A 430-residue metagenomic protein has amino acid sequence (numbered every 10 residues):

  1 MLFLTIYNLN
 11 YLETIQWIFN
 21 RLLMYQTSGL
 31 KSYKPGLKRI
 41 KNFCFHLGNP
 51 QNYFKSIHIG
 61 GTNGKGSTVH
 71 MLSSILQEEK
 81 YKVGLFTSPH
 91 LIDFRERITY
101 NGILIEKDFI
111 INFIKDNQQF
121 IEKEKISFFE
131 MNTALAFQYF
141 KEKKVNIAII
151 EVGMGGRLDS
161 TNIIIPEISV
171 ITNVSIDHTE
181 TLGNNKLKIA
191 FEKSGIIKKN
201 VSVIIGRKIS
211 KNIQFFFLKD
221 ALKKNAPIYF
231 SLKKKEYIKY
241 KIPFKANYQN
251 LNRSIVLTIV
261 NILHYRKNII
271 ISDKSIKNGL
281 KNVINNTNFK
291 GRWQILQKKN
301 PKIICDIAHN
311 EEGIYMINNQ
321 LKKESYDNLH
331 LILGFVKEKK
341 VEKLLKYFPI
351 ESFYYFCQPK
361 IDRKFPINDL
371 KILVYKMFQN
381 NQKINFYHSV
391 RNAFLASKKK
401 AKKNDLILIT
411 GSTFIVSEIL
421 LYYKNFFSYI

Functional and structural regions predicted by a protein language model:
M1-G61, T68, S74, E78-E79 (+1 more regions): Short functional linear segments
S28-L37, N42-N52, E78-I164, L182: ATP-dependent carboxylate-amine ligase catalytic core
Y53, E142, I147-V152, S160-V170 (+3 more regions): Nucleotide phosphate-binding/pyrophosphate-handling subdomain across enzymes that bind or process nucleotide phosphates
L72, R157-E167, L420-Y423: Short Gly/Thr/Asp-enriched flexible loops that form oxyanion-binding sites at enzyme active sites
L72-Q77, F140, L263, V374: Hydrophobic alpha-helical packing residues
G156-L158, I165-N225: Conserved catalytic-core segment of NTP-binding enzymes
I204-Y229, K302-C305, E311, L345-L406: C-terminal helical cap/extension that packs against the catalytic core of soluble nucleotide-cofactor enzymes
S412: Active-site-proximal loop/hinge segments that shape catalytic or ion-binding/gating pockets
